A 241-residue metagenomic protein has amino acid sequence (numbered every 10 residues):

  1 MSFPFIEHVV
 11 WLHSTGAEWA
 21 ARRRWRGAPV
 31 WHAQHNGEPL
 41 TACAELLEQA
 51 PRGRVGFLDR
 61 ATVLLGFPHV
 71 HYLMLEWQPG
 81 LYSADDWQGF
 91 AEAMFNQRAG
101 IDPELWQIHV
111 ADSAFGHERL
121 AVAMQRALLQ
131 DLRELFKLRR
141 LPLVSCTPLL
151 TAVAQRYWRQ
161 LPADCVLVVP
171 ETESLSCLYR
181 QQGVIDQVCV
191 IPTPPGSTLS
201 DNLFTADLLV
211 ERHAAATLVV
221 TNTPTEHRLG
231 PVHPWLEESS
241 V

Functional and structural regions predicted by a protein language model:
M1-V241: Hydrophobic/aromatic-enriched cytosolic interaction surfaces used to assemble or bind macromolecules
